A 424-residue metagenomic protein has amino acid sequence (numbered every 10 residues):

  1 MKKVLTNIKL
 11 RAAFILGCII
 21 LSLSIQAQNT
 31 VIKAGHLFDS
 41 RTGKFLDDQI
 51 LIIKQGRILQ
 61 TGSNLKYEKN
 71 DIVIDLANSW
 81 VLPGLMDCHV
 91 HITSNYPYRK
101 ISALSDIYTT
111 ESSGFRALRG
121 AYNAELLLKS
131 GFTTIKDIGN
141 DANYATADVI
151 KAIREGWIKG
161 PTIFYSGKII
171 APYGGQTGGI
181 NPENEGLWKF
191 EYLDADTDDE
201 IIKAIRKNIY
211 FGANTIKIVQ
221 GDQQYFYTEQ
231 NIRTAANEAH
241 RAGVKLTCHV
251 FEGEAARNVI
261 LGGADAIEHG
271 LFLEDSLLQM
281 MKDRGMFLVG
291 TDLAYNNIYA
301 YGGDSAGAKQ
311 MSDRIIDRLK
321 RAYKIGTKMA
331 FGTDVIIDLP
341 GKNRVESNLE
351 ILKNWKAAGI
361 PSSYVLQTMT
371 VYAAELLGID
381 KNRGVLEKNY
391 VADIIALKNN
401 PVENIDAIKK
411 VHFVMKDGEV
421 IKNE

Functional and structural regions predicted by a protein language model:
M1-N29: Bacterial Sec-dependent N-terminal signal peptides
G35, M369, E375, K388-E424: C-terminal cap of metal-dependent C-N hydrolases
L37, T42-L82: Histidine-rich, glycine-flanked metal-binding segment
W80-K151, E155-W157, Q230, V259-G262: Metal-associated gating/positioning segment near the N- to mid-region
T93-F115, Y173-F190, D283-S312, G326 (+1 more regions): Active-site gating loops and adjacent loop-to-helix segments of metal-dependent hydrolytic enzymes
S105-D106, R314-N400: His/Asp/Glu-enriched, well-ordered alpha-helical/loop segment that forms or immediately abuts the divalent-metal
R119-T146, G160-K168, I209-Q224, K245 (+3 more regions): Divalent metal-dependent hydrolysis catalytic cores, especially in the metallo-beta-lactamase
Y173, I218-D317, V335-K342, G359 (+3 more regions): Active-site core of metal-dependent hydrolases
